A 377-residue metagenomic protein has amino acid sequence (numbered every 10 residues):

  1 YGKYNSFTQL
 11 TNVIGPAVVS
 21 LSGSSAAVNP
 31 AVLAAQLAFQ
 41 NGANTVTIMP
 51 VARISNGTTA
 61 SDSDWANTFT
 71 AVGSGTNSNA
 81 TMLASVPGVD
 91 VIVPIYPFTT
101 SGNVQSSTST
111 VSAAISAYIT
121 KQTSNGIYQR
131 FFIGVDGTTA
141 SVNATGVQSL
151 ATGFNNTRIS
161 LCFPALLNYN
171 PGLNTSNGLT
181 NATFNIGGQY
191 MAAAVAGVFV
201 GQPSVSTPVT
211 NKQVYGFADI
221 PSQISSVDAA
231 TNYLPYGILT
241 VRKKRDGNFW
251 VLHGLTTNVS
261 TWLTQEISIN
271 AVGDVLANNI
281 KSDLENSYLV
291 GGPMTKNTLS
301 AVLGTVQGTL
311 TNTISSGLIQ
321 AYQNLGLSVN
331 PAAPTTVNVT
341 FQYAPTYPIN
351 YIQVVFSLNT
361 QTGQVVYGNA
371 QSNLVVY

Functional and structural regions predicted by a protein language model:
Y1-T68, T76-N77: Extended assembly-interface regions of large multimeric machines
N5-T11, N67-G75, A84-Y288, V302 (+2 more regions): A glycine- and small-residue-enriched flexible loop/hinge signal that marks low-structured segments
A38-Q40, M82-S85: Short, charge-rich binding segments
A52, T256, Y343-Y347: A broadly conserved detector of short glycine/acidic/proline-rich loop/turn motifs that flank catalytic sites and bind
G75-N77, M294-S300: Surface-exposed ligand/attachment interfaces on beta-rich extracellular proteins
T298-Q320: Short, hydrophobic/π-rich interface segment
G317-V339: Long, charged, glycine-rich C-terminal linkers/tails
P331-Y377: C-terminal edge-of-domain segments
